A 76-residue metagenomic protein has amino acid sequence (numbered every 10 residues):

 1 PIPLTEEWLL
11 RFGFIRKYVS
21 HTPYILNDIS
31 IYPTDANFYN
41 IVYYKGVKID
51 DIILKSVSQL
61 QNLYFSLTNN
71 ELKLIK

Functional and structural regions predicted by a protein language model:
L4-R16: Amphipathic alpha-helical segments
E6-E7, D28, E71: Glutamate identity and glutamate-enriched acidic tracts
K17-V57: Acidic, low-complexity, intrinsically disordered interaction modules
K48-K76: Ampiphathic alpha-helical segments that act as solvent-exposed interaction surfaces
